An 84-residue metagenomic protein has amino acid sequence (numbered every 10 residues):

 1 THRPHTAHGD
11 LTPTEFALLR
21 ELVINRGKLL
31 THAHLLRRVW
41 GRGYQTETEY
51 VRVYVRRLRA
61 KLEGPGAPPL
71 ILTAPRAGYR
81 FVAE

Functional and structural regions predicted by a protein language model:
T1-R20, G43, R80-E84: A structural micro-motif at secondary-structure boundaries
D10, V53-V55, R59-E84: DNA-binding patch around the recognition helix
I24-G27, R42: Short helix-capping/hinge SLiMs at alpha-helix to coil transitions
K28-V39: Short coil-to-helix segment of the ABC ATPase nucleotide-binding domain corresponding to the Q-loop/switch region
H34-L36, Y50, L58: A short acidic, leucine-rich amphipathic alpha-helix
R42-E49: Short, positively charged loop/turn segments that connect secondary-structure elements
